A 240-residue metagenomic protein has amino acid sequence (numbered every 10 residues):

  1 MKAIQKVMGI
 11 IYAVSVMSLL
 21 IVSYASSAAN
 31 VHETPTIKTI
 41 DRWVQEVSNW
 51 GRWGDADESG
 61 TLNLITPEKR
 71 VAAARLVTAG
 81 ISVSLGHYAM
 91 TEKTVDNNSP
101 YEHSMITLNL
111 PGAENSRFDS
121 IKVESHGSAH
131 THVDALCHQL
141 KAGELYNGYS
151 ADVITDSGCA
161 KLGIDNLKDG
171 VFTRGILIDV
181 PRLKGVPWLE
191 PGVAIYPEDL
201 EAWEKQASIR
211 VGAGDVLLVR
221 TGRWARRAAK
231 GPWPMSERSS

Functional and structural regions predicted by a protein language model:
M1-K2, V47: Accessible peptide chain termini
K2-V14: Bacterial N-terminal signal peptides that target proteins for export
I11-S23: Bacterial N-terminal signal peptides
S26-S240: Active-/binding-site microenvironments in catalytic and ligand-binding cores
